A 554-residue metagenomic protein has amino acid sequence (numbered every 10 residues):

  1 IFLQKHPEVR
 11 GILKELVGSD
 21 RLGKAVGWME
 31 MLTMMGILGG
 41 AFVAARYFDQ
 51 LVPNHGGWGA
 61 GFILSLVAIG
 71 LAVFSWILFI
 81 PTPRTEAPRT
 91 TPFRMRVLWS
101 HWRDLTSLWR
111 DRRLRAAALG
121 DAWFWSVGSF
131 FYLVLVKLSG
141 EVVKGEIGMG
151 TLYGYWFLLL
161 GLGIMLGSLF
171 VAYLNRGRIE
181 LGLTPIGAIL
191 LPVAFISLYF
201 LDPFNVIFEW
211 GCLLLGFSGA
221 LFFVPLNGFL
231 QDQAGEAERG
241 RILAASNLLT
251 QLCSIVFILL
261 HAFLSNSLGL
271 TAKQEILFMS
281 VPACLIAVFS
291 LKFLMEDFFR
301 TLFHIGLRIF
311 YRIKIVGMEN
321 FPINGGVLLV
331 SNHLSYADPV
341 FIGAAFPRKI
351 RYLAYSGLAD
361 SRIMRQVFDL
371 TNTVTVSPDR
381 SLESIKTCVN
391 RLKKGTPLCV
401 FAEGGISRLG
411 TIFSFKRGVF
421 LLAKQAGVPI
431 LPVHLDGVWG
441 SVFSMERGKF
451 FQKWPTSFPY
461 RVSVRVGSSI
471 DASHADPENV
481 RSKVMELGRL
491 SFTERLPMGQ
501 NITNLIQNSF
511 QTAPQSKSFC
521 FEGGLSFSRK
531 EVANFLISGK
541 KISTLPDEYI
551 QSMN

Functional and structural regions predicted by a protein language model:
I1-D49, A116-L133, F157-L160, I164-S168 (+1 more regions): Substrate-agnostic recognition of the 12-TM MFS/MFS-like secondary transporter fold
V9-G11, E15, A60-R94, L291-D297: Helix-loop junctions on the cytosolic side of multi-pass membrane transporters, especially the intracellular loop
M34-V67, K137, E141-V143, Y173 (+1 more regions): Transmembrane alpha-helix termini and helix-breaking/packing motifs in multi-pass membrane transporters
P83-G120: Juxtamembrane intracellular "pre-TM" segments in multi-pass secondary transporters
Y173-L190, L270-T271: Cytoplasmic membrane-interface "Motif A"-like loop-to-helix N-cap segments of 12-TM Major Facilitator Superfamily
I323-R380, K386: Catalytic core of membrane glycerolipid acyltransferases/transacylases, capturing the structured, soluble-facing
K393, P397, G410-A475: A cross-family acyltransferase "interaction/gating" segment
Q515-M553: Conserved AMP-binding/adenylate-forming core of the ANL superfamily
